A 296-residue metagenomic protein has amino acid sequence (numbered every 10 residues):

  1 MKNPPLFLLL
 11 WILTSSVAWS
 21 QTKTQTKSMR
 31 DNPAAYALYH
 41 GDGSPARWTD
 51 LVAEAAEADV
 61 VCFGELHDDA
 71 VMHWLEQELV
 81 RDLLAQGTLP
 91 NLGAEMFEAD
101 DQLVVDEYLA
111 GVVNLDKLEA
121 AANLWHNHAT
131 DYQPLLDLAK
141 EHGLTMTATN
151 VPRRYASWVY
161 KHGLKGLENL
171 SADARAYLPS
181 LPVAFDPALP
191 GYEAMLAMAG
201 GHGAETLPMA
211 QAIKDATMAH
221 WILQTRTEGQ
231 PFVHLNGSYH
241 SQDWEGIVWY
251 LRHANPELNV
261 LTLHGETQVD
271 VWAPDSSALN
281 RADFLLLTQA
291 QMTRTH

Functional and structural regions predicted by a protein language model:
F7-S16: Bacterial N-terminal signal peptides
W19-A58: N- or domain-start disorder-to-order transition segments that initiate the globular core
P33, A56-L66, N114-A120: Acidic/histidine-rich, surface-exposed loop or edge segments in extracytoplasmic proteins
L51-A85: An N-terminal structural lobe/cap that precedes and organizes the functional/catalytic core across diverse proteins
D69-H73, L83, L89-N91, A99-Y108: Membrane-embedded segments
N91-E98, T262-G265: Short internal beta-strands
L103-T225: A substrate-binding/cap region within the structured catalytic cores of diverse enzymes
T217-R226, Q230-V233, H240-H296: C-terminal regions of proteins
